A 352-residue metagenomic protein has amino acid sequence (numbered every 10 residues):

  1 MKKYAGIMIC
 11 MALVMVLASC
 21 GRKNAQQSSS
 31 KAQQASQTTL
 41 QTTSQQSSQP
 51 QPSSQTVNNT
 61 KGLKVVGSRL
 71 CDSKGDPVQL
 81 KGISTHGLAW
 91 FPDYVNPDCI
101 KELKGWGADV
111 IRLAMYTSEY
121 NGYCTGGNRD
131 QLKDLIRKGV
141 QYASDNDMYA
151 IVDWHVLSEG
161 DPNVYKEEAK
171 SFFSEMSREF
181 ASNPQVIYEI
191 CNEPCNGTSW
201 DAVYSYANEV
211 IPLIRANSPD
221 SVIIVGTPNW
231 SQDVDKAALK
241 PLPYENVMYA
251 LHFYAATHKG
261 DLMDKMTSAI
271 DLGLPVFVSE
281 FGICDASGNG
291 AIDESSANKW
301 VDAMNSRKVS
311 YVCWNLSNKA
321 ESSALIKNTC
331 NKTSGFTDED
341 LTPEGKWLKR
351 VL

Functional and structural regions predicted by a protein language model:
M1-I9: Positively charged n-region of N-terminal signal peptides that target proteins for export
V16-S19: C-terminal motif of bacterial Sec signal peptides marking the signal peptidase cleavage site
G21-K23: Bacterial signal peptide processing site
A25-T56: N-terminal, intrinsically disordered, polar/charged segments of Gram-positive cell-envelope systems that serve as
Q45-V110, G126, K346, R350: N-terminal carbohydrate-binding accessory modules
G62, G87, P92, K166-I187 (+3 more regions): Extracellular glycoside hydrolase catalytic/binding regions
N96-E159, K166-S171, E175, R215-N217 (+1 more regions): Aromatic-lined substrate-binding rim segments of carbohydrate-active enzymes
